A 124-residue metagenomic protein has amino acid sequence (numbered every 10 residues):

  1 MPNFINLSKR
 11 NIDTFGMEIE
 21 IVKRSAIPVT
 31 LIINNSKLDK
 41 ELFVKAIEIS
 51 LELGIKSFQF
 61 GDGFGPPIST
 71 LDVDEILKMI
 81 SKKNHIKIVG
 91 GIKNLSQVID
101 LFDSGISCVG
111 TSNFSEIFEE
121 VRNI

Functional and structural regions predicted by a protein language model:
M1-G61: Conserved anion-binding
M1-K9, L53-S69, G91-K93, F102-I124: Glycine-rich phosphate-binding active-site loops on the catalytic face of alpha/beta enzymes
N11-T30, N34, P67-N94: Alpha-helix-loop-beta-strand connector modules within alpha/beta enzyme cores
L38-I49, E75-I86, I92-C108: Catalytic cores of alpha/beta
